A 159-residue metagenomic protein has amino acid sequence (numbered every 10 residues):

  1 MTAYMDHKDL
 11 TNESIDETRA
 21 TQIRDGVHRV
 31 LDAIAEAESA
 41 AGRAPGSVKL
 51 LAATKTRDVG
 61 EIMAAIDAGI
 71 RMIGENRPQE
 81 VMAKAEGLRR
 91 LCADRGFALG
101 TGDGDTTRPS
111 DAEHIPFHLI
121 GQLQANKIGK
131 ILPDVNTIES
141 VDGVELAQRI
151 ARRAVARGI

Functional and structural regions predicted by a protein language model:
T2-I159: Conserved alpha/beta-domain cores
